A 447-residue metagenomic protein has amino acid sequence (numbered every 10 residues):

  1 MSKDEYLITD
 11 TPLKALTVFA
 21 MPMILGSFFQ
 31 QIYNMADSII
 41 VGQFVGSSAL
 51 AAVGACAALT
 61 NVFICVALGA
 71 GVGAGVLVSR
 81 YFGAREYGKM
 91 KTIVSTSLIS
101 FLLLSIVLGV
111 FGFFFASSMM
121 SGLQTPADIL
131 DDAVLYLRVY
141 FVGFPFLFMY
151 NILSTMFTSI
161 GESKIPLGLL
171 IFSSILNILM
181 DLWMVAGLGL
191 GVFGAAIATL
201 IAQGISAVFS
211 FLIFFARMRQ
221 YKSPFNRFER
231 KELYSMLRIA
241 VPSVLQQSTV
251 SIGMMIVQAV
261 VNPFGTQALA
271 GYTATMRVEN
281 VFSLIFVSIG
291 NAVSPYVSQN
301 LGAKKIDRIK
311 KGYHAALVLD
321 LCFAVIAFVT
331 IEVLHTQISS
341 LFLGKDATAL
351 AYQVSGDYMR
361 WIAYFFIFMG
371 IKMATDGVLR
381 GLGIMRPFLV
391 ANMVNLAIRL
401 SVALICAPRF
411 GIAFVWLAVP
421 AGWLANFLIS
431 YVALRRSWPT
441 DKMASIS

Functional and structural regions predicted by a protein language model:
M1-A20, V78-G143, G187-V241, V297-Y364 (+1 more regions): Short alpha-helical transmembrane segments in multi-pass integral membrane proteins
L7-F44, A58-G73, L77, L102-G109 (+4 more regions): N-terminal transmembrane alpha-helices
V18, V41-N61, A127-D132, V192-F193 (+4 more regions): Interfacial/gating helices of multi-pass transporter permease domains
V18-D37, V139, S173, A202-S206 (+3 more regions): Transmembrane helical elements of multi-pass membrane transporters/channels
F28, I32-L50, M120-A127, W183-L190 (+6 more regions): Helix-terminus/linker motif at the lipid-water interface of multi-pass membrane proteins
L50-V110, L147-P166, G271-H335, M369-G383 (+1 more regions): Small-residue-rich hydrophobic transmembrane alpha-helices
V62-C65, N177-D181, S206-F211, V281-L284 (+3 more regions): Hydrophobic transmembrane alpha-helices of multi-pass small-molecule transporters
G71, Y140-T158, P166-S174, A195-V208 (+4 more regions): Short runs within selected transmembrane alpha-helices of multi-pass transporters and secretion channels
